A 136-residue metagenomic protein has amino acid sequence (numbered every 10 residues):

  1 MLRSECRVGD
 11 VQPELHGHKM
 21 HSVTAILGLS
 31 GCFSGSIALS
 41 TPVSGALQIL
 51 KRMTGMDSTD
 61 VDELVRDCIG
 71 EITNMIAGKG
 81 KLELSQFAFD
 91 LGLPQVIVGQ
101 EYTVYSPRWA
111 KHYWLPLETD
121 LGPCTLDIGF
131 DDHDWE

Functional and structural regions predicted by a protein language model:
M1-E136: N-terminal auxiliary interaction/assembly segments of multi-subunit proteins
